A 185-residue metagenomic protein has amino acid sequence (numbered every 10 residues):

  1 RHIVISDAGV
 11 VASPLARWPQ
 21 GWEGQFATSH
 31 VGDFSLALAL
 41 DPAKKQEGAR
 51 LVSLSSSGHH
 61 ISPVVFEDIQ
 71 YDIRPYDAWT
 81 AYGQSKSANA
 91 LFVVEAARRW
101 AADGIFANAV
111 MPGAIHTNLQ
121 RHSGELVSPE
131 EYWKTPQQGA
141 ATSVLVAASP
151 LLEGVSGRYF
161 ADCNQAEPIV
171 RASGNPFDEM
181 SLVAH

Functional and structural regions predicted by a protein language model:
R1-R121: Rossmann-fold NAD(P)H-dependent dehydrogenase/reductase core
V4-S13, S35-L38, M111, A161 (+1 more regions): Long hydrophobic alpha-helices with heptad-repeat/coiled-coil character
Q25, A81-Y82, S128-T135: Alpha-helix N-cap/helix-initiation motif
E67-Y76, H122-S128, E167-P176: Short glycine/proline- and charge-enriched loop/turn segments that cap or connect secondary-structure elements
A101, G124, A148-L151: Hydrophobic alpha-helix feature that most strongly marks membrane-spanning transmembrane helices and their immediate
P129-R171, E179, A184-H185: C-terminal helical subdomain
